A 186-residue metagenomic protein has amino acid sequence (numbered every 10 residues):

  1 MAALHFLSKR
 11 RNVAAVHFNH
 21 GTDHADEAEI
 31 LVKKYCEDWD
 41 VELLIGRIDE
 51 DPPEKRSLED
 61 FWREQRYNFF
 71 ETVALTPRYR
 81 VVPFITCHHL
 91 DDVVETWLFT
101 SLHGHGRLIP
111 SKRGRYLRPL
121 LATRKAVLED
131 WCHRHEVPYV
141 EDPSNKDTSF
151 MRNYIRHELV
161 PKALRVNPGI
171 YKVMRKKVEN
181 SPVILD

Functional and structural regions predicted by a protein language model:
M1-H157: Core alpha/beta nucleotide-donor-binding catalytic domains of modification enzymes
S149-D186: ATP/NTP-dependent adenylation/nucleotidyl-transfer catalytic domains that generate, transfer, or process NMP-activated
